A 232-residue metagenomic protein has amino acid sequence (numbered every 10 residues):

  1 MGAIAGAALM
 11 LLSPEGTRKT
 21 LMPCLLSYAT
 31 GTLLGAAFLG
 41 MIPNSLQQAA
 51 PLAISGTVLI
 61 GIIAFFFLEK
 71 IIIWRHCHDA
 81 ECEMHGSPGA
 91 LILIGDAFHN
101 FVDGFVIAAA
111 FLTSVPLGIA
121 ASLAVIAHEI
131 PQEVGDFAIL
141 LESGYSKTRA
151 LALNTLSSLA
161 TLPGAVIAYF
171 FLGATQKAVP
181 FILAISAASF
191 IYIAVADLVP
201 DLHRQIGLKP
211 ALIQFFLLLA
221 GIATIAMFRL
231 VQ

Functional and structural regions predicted by a protein language model:
M1-Q232: Intrinsically disordered, metal-sensing/regulatory segments
